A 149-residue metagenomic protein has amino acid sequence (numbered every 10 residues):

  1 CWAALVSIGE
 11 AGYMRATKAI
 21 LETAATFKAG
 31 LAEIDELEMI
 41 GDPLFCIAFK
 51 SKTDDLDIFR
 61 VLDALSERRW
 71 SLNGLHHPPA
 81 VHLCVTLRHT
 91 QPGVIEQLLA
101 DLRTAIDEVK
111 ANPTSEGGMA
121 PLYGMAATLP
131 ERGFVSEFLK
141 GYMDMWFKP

Functional and structural regions predicted by a protein language model:
C1-A48: Structural motif of enzymes handling amino- and sulfur-group chemistry
M14, E33, P43-L44, K50-P149: Non-catalytic terminal extensions of PLP-dependent enzymes
